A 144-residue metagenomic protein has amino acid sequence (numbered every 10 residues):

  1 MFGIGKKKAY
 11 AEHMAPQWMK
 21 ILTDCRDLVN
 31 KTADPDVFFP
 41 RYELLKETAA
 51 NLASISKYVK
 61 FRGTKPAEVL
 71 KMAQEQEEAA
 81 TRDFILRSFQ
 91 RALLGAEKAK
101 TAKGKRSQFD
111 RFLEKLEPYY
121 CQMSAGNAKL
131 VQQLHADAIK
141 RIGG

Functional and structural regions predicted by a protein language model:
M1-A9, K100-S107: Short Lys/Arg-rich cationic patches that frequently serve as NLS/NoLS or arginine-rich RNA/DNA-binding motifs
M1-K6, V59-F61, I142-G143: Short, aromatic- and cysteine-enriched interfacial helices/patches that mediate contacts at lipid membranes
F2-H13, A73, A80-F84: TPR-adjacent "capping" and linker segments in tetratricopeptide-repeat scaffold/adaptor proteins
I4-A50, F89: Short terminal alpha-helical segments
R26-D27, P40-Q122, L130, H135-R141: Long, low-complexity or tandemly repetitive, helically biased scaffold regions used for multimeric assembly/adhesion
